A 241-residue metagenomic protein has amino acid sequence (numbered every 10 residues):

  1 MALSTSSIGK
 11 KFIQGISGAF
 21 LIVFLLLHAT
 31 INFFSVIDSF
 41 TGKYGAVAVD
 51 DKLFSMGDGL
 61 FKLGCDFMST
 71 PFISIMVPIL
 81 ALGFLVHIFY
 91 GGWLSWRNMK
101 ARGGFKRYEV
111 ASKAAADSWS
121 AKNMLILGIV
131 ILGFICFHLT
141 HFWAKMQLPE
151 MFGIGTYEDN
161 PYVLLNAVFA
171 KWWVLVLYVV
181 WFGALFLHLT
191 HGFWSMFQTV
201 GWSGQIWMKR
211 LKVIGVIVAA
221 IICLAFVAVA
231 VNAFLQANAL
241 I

Functional and structural regions predicted by a protein language model:
M1-I241: Membrane-embedded alpha-helical bundles that constitute the cytochrome b-like, heme-associated redox core of multi-pass
